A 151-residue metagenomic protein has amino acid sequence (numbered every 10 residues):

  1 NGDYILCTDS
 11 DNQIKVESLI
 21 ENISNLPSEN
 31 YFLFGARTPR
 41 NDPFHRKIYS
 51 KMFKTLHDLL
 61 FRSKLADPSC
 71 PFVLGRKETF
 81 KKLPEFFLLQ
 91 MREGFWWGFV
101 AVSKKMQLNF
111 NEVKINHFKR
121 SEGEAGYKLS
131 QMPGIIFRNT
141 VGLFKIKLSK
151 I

Functional and structural regions predicted by a protein language model:
N1: Glycine-rich, basic loop-to-helix element that forms the pyrophosphate-binding segment of sugar-nucleotide handling
Y4-C7, V16-E93, R120-S130, F137-T140: Acceptor/aglycone-binding surface of glycosyltransferases and processive sugar-polymer synthases
T8-S10, V113: Cofactor-binding loops of NAD(P)H-dependent oxidoreductases, dominated by short-chain dehydrogenase/reductases
N12-I14: Acidic metal-phosphate-binding loop of nucleotide-sugar-dependent transferases
L88-I151: Hydrophobic helical membrane-anchoring modules
